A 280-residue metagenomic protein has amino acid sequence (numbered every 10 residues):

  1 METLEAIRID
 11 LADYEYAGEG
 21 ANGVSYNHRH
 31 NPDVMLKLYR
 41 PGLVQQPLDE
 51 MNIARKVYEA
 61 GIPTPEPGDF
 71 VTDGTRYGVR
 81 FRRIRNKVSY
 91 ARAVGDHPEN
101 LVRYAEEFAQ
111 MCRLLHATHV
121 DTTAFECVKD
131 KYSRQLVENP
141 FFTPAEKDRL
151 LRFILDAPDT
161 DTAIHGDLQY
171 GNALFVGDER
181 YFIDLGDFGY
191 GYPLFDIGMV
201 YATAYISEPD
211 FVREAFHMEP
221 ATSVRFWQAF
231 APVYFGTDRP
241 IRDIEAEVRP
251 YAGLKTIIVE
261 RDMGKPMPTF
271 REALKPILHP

Functional and structural regions predicted by a protein language model:
M1-E5, A117-G166, Y170-G171, V176: An alpha-helical support segment within catalytic cores of ATP-dependent transferases
M1-I7, K265-P280: Regulatory N- and C-terminal appendages and interdomain linkers associated with kinase/kinase-like NTP transferase
R8-Y16: Conserved N-terminal boundary motif of the eukaryotic protein kinase catalytic domain
E15-D121: ATP-binding pocket architecture of kinase catalytic cores
D33, G78, D161-A163, R180 (+1 more regions): Hydrophobic "anchor" residues on beta-strands that sit immediately upstream of conserved functional sites
G171-I197: Catalytic activation segment of kinase domains across protein kinase-like and atypical kinase folds
I197-D238, A252-P268: Active-site activation/catalytic loop segments of kinase-like enzymes and analogous catalytic loops in related
T237-V248: Short, surface-exposed acidic
